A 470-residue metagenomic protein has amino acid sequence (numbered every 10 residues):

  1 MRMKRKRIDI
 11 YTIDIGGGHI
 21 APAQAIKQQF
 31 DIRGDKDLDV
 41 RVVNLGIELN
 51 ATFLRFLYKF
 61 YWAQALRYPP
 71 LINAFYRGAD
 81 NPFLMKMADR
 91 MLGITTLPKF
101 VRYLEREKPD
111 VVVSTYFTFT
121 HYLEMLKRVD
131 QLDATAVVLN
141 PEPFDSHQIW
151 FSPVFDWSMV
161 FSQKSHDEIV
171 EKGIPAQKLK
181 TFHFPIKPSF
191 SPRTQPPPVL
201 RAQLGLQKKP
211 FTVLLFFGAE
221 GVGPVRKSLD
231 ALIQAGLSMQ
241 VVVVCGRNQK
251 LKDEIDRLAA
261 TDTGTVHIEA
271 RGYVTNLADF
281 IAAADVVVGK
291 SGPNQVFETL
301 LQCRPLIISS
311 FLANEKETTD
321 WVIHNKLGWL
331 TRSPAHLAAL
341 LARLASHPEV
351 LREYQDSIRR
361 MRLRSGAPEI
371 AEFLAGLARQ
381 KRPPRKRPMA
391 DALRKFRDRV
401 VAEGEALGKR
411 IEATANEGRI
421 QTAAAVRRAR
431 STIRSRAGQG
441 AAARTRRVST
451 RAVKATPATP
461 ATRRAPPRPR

Functional and structural regions predicted by a protein language model:
P22, A74-G173, K178-T181: Active-site and donor-binding regions of nucleotide-sugar-utilizing enzymes
A25-E107: Conserved N-terminal ligand/cofactor-binding loop architecture of enzyme catalytic domains
D156-A219: A nucleotide-sugar donor-handling region in carbohydrate enzymes
P196, L206-A283: Donor-nucleotide binding loops and adjacent catalytic segments primarily of GT-B fold Leloir glycosyltransferases
A282-G292: Acidic donor-binding loop of glycosyltransferase active sites
V287-G289, P305-A313: Short hydrophobic beta-strand element within catalytic cores of glycosyltransferases and related nucleotide-activated
W329, S333-E349: C-terminal "capping" alpha-helix adjacent to the active site of nucleotide-linked donor transferases in cell-envelope
E349-Q439, R444-R447, R451-K454, R463-R464 (+1 more regions): C-terminal amphipathic helix plus adjacent low-complexity, charged tail appended to glycosyltransferase catalytic
